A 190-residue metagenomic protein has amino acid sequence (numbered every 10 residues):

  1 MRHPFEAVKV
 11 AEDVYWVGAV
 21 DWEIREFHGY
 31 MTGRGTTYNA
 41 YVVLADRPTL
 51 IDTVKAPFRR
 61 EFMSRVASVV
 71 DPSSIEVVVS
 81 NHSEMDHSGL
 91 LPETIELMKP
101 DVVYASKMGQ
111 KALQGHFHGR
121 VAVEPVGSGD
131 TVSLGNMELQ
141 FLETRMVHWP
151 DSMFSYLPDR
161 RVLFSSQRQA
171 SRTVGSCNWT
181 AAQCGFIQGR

Functional and structural regions predicted by a protein language model:
R2-E12, Y104-S152: Metallo-beta-lactamase
A7-V66, F154-S166: Conserved beta-strand hairpin/beta-sheet module of binuclear metal-dependent hydrolase folds, prominently
W22, K55-P57, E84-M85, T144-H148: Short beta->alpha connector loops
D46, P57-Y104: Active-site metal-binding motif and surrounding structural segment of the metallo-beta-lactamase
T49-D52, V77-S80, F141: Short catalytic-loop micro-motif centered on adjacent basic/acidic residues
K55, E138, R145-R190: Metallo-beta-lactamase
H82, A105-G109, S166: Glycine-rich, histidine-containing beta strand-loop boundary motifs that form or position
S83-S88, Q110-L113, H148-W149, A170-T173: Active-site environment of divalent metal-dependent phosphoester hydrolases
